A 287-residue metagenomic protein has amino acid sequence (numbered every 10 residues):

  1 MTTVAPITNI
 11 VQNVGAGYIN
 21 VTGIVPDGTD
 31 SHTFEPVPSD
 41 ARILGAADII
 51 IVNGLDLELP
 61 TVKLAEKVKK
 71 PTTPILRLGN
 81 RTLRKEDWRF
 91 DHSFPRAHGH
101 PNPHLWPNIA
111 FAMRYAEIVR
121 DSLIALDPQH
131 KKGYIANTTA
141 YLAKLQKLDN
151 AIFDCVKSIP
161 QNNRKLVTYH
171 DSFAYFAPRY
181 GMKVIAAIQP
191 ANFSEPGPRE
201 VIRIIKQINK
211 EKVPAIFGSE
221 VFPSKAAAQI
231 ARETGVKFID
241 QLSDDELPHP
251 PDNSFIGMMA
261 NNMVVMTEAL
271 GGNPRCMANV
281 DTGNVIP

Functional and structural regions predicted by a protein language model:
M1-P287: Extracytoplasmic metal-acquisition and chelation regions
